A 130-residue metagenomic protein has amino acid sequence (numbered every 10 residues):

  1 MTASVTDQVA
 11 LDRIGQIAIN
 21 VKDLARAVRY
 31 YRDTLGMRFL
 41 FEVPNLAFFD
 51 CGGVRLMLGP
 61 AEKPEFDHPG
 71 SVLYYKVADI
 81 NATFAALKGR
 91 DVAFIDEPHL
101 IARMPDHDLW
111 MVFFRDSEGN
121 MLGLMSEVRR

Functional and structural regions predicted by a protein language model:
M1-A25, R55, S71-L73, S126-R130: N-terminal beta-strand motif that seeds the catalytic metal site of vicinal oxygen chelate
L24, L73-M121: Vicinal oxygen chelate
A25-R38: Amphipathic alpha-helical segments
G36-F41, F94-P98: Short secondary-structure junctions
R38-S71, M121-E127: Conserved short beta-strand elements that form part of the metal-binding/catalytic scaffold of enzyme active sites
